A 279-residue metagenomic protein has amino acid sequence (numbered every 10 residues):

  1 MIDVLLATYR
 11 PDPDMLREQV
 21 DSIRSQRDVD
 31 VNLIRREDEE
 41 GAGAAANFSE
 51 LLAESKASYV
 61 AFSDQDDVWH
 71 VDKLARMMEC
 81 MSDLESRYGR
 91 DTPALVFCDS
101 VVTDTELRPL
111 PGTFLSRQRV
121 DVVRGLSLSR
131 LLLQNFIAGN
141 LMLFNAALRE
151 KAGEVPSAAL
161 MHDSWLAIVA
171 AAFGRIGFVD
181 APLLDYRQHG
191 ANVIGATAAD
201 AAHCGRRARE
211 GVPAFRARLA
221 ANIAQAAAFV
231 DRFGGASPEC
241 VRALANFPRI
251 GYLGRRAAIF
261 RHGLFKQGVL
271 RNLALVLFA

Functional and structural regions predicted by a protein language model:
M1-A199: Nucleotide-sugar donor-binding/catalytic module of glycosyltransferases that assemble extracellular/cell-envelope
L132, G153, A158-A159, R187-A279: C-terminal subregions of glycosyltransferases and related glycan-biosynthesis enzymes
